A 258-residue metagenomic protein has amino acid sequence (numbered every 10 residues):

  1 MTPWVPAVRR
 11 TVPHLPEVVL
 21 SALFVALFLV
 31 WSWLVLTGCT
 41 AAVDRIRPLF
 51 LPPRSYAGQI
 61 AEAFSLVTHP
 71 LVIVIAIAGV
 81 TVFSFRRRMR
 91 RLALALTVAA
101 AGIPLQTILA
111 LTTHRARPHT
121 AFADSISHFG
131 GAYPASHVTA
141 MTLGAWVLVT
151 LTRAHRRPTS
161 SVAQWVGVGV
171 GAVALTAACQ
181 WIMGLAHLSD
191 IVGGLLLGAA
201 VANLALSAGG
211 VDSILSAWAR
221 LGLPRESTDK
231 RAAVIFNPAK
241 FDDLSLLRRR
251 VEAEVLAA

Functional and structural regions predicted by a protein language model:
M1-V72, T112-S125: N-terminal transmembrane-helix/juxtamembrane module of multi-pass inner/ER membrane proteins
P16-L23, R90-V98, Q164-V168, D190-G193: Alpha-helical transmembrane segments of integral membrane proteins
A22-V25, V74, L96-P104, V173 (+2 more regions): Alpha-helical transmembrane spans of integral membrane proteins, capturing the lipid-embedded, hydrophobic core of TM
F28-W31, A100-I108, G171-W181: Aromatic-anchored segments of alpha-helical transmembrane domains
S32-V35, V80-R86, A178-I182: Hydrophobic alpha-helical transmembrane segments
I75-A76, F83-T159: Membrane-interface loops
F122-G222: Membrane-embedded catalytic cores of phosphoryl/pyrophosphoryl-handling enzymes
S213-A258: ATP/NTP phosphate-donor binding region
